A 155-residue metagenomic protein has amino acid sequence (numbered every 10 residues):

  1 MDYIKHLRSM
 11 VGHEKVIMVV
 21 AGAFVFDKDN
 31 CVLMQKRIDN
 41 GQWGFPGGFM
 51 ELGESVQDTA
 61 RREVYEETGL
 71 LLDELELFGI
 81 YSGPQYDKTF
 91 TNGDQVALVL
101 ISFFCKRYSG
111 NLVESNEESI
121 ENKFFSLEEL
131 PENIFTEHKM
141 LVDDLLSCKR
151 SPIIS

Functional and structural regions predicted by a protein language model:
M1-G22, G93: Acidic, metal-coordinating catalytic segment for phosphate/diphosphate chemistry, firing primarily on the Nudix
M18, I38-N40, F45, L72 (+1 more regions): Short connector loops at helix/strand junctions that flank enzyme active sites, especially segments positioning acidic
V19-A21, N30, V99-I101, I120: Change "...and in nucleic-acid phosphodiester-cleaving endonucleases..." to "...and in nucleic-acid processing enzymes
V25, S102-K106, K123: Short, well-ordered beta-strand micro-motif
K28-E67: Conserved Nudix-box catalytic region and its N-terminal flanking loop in Nudix hydrolases and closely related
G41-Q42, L112-S155: Nudix hydrolase/Nudix homology domain
L71-I80: A short coil-to-beta-strand element that immediately follows conserved catalytic motifs
Y81-N111: Active-site-adjacent beta-strand/loop module that shapes the phosphate/pyrophosphate-binding cleft
